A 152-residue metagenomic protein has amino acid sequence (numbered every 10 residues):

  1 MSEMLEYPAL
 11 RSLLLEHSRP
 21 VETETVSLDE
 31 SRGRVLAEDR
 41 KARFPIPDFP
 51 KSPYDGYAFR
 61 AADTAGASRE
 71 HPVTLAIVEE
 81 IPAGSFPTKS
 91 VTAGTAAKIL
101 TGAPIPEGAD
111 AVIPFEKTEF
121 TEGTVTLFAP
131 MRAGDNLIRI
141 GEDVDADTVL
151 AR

Functional and structural regions predicted by a protein language model:
M1-R69, L75: Short, low-complexity N-terminal leaders and the immediately following helix N-cap/first helix
S2, A58-R152: Short, glycine/charged-enriched hinge/interface segments at domain edges or termini
